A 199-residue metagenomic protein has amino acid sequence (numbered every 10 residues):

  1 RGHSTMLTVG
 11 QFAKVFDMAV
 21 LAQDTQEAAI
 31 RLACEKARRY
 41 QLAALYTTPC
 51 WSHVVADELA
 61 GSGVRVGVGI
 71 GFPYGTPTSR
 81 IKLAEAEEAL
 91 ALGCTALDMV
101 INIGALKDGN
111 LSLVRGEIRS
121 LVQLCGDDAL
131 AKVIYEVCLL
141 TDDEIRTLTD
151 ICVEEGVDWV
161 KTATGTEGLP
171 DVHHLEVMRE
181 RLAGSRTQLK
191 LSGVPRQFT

Functional and structural regions predicted by a protein language model:
R1-M6: Short, Lys/Arg-enriched N-terminal segments with co-localized hydrophobic residues within the first ~10-30 amino acids
L7-Y40, A44, S52-L189, Q197-T199: Alpha/beta enzyme core
T47: Small/polar loops that bind or transfer phosphate-bearing groups
